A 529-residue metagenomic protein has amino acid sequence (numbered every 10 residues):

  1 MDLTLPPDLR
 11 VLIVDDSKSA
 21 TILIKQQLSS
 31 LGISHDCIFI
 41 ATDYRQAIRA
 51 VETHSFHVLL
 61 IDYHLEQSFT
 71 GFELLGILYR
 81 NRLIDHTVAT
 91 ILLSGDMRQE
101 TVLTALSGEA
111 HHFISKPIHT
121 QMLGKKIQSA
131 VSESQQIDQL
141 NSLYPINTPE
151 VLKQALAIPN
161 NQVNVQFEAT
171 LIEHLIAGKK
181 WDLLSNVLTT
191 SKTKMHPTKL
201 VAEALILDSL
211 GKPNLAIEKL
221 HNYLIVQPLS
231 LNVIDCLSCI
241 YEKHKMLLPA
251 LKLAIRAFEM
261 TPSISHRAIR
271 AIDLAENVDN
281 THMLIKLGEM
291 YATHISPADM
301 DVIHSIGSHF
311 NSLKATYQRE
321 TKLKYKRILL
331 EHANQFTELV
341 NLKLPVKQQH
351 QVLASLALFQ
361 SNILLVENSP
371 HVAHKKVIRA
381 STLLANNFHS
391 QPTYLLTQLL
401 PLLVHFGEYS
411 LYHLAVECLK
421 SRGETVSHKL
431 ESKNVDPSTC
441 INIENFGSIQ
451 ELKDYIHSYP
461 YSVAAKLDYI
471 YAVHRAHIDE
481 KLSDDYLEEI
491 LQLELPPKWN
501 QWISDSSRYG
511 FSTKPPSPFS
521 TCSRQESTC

Functional and structural regions predicted by a protein language model:
P7-L28: Conserved acidic segment of CheY-like receiver
I40-V58, E66: Acidic, metal-coordinating helix/loop segments flanking the phosphotransfer/catalytic sites of two-component signaling
I61-L78, H86, D479, S483: Conserved phosphotransfer microenvironments
E73, H86, M97-H112: Alpha4 helix (beta4-alpha4-beta5 surface) of REC/receiver domains from two-component response regulators
I118-I127: C-terminal output helix
K125, V131-A177: CheY-like receiver
N186-S448, K453-S462, L467-K481, E489 (+1 more regions): Flexible loop/N-cap segments at domain edges
